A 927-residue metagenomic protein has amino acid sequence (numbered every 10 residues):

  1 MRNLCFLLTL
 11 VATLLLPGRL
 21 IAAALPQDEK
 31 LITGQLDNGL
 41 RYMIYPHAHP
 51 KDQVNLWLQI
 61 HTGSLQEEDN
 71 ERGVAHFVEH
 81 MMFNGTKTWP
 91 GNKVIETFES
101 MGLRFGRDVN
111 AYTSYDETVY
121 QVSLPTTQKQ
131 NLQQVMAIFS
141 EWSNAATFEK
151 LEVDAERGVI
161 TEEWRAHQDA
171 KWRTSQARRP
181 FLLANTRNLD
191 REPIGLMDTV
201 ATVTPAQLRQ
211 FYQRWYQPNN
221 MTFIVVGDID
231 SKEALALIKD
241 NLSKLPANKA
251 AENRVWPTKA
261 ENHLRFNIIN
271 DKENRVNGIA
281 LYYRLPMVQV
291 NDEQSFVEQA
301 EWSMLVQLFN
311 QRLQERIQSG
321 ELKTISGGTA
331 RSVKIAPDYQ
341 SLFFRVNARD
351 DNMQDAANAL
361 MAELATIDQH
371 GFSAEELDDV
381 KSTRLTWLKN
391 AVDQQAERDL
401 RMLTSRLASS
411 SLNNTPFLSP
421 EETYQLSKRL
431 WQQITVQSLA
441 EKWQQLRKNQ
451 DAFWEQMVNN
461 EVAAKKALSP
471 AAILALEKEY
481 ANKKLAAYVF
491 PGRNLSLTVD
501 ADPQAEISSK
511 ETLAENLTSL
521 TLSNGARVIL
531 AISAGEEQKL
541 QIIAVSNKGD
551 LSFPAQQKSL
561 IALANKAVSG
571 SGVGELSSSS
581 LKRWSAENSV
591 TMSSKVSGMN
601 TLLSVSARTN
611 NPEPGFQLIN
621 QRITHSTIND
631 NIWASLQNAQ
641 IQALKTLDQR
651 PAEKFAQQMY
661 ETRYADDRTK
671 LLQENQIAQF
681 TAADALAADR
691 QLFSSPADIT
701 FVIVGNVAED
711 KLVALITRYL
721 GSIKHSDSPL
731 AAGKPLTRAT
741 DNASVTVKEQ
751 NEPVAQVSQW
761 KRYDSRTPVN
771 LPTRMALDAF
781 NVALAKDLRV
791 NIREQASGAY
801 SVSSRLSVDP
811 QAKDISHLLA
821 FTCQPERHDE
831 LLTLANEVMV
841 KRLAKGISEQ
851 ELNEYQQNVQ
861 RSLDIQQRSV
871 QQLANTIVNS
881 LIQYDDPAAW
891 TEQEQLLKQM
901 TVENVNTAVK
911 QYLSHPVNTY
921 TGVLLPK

Functional and structural regions predicted by a protein language model:
M1-R2: N-terminal secretory signal peptides that target proteins for export/translocation
C5-R19: Bacterial N-terminal signal peptides
A22-R41, D230-K272, V276-P286, V290-N291 (+14 more regions): Proteolytic maturation boundary segments
Y45, P50-S64, V74-A75, N92-E141 (+16 more regions): M16 family metallopeptidases and their MPP-like homologs
Q66-D69: N-terminal plug
R72-H80, N84, Q307, K558-K566 (+1 more regions): Active-site recognition of the HExxH zinc-binding catalytic motif
N144, E152-V226, S231-I238, A247-K249 (+2 more regions): Hydrophobic, small-residue-rich alpha-helical packing segments that form membrane-like cores
K150, R157, R209-K239, D451-A452 (+1 more regions): Non-catalytic, conformational "gating/processing" segments within enzyme and secreted inhibitor domains
